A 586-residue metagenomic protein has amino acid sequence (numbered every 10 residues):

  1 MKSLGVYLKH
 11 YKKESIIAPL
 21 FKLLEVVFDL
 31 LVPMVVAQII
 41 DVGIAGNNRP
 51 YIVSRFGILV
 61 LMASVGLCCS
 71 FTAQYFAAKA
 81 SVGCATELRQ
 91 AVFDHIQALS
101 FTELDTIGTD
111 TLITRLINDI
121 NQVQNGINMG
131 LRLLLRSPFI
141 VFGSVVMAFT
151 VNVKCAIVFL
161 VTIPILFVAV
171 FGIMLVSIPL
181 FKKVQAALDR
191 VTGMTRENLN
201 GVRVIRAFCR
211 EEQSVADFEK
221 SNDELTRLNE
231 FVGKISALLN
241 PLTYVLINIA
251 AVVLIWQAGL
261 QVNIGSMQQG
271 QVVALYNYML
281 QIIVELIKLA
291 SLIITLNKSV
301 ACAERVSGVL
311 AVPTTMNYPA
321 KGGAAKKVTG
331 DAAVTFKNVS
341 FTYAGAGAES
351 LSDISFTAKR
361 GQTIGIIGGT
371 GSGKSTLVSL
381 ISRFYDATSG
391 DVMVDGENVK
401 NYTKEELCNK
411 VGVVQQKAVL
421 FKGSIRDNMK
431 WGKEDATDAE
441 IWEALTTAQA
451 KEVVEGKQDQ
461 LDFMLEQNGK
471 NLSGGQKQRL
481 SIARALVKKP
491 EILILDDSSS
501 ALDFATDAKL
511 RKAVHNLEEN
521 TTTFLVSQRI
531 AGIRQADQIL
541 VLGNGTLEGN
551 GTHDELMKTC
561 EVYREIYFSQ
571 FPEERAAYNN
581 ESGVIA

Functional and structural regions predicted by a protein language model:
M1-D29, V36, I44-L59, V65 (+19 more regions): Membrane-integrated ABC transporters
H10, E14-V27, Q38, I58 (+5 more regions): Transmembrane helices of ABC transporter permease
H10-K13, A98-T102, N118-L131, L135 (+7 more regions): An intracellular "coupling" helix at the cytosolic face of ABC transporter transmembrane type-1 domains
N47-G57, M147-V161, L175, F231-E304 (+1 more regions): Helix-loop-helix
T314-T329: Pre-NBD coupling/linker segments of ABC/ABC-like ATPases
K327-A586: ABC-type nucleotide-binding domain
